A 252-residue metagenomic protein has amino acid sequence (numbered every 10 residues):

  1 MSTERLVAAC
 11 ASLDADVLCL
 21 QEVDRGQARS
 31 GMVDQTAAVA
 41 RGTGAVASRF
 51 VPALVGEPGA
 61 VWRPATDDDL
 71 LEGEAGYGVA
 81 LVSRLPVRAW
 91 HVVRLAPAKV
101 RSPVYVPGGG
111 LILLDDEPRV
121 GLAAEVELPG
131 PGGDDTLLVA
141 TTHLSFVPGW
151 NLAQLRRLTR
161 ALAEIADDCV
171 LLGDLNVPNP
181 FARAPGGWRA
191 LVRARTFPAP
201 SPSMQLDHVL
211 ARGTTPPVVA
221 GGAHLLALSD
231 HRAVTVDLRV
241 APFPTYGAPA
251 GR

Functional and structural regions predicted by a protein language model:
M1-G76, D135-L137, L152-R157, P242-R252: N-terminal, active-site-proximal structural segment of metallo-dependent hydrolase catalytic domains
D14, G44, R84-P86, A166: Residue-level detector of structured alpha->beta connecting loops
L20-Q21, T142, L172-D174: Active-site flanking residues adjacent to catalytic metal/cofactor-binding acidic residues
V61-P64, R101-G110, A190-R193, P217-V219: Short Pro/Gly-enriched beta-strand edge/turn motifs at strand-loop
A65-L71, G108-L113, A194-P198, G221-L225: Short, P/G- and charge-enriched loop/turn segments at secondary-structure junctions
L81-G132: Active-site catalytic loop in hydrolytic enzyme cores
V87, V92, E125-L128, V147-L152 (+2 more regions): Metal-dependent phosphoester-hydrolase catalytic domains
R94, T141-L144: Short, structured patches in soluble enzyme cores that scaffold and shape functional sites
